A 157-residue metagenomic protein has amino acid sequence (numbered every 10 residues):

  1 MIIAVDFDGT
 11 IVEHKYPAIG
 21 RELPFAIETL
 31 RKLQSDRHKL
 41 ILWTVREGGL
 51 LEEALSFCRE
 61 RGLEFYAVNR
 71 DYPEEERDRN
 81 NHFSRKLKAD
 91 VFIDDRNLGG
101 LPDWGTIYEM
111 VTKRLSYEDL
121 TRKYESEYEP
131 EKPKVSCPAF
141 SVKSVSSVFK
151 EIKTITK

Functional and structural regions predicted by a protein language model:
M1-E74: Alpha-helical substrate-recognition element adjacent to the catalytic core
L51-K157: C-terminal cap/substrate-recognition subdomain and adjoining C-terminal extension of metal-dependent phosphatase-like
